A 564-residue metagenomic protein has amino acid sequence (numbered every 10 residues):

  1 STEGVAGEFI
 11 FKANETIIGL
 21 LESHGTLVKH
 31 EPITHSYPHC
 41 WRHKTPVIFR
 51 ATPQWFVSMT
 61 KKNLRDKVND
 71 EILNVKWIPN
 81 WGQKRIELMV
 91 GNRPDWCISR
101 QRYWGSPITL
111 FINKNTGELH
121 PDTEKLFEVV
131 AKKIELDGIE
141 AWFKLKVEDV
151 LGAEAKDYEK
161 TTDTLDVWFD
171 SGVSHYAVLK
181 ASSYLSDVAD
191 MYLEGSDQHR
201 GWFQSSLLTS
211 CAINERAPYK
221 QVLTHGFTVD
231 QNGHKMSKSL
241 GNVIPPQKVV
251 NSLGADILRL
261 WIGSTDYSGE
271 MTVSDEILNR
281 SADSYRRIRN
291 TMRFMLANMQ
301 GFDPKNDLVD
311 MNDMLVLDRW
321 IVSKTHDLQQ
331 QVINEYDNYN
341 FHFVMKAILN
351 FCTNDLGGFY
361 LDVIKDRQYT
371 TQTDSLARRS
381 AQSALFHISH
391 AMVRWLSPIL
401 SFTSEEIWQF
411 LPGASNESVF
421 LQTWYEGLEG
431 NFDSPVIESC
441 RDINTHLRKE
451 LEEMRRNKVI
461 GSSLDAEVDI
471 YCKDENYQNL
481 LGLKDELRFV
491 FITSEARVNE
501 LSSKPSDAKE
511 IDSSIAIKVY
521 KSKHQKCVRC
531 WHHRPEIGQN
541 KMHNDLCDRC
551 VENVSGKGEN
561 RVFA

Functional and structural regions predicted by a protein language model:
S1, K67-S99, Y103, F143 (+7 more regions): NTP-handling and nucleic-acid-processing catalytic cores
S1, R102-W104, P121-E270: Alpha-helical recognition segments enriched in aromatics with Gly/Pro capping that present substrate-recognition
S1-D122, H234, L240-S284, R289 (+6 more regions): Residue patterns forming the tRNA-binding/recognition surfaces of aminoacyl-tRNA synthetases and related DALR
S1-I78, N115, S183-Y184, I443-H446 (+1 more regions): NTP/phosphate- and nucleic-acid-binding module
G19-K29, Q101, A153-E159, L179-V188 (+11 more regions): Secondary-structure transition/capping motifs at alpha-helix termini and the adjoining loop/turn into the next element
R93, W168-G172, S206-L207, V222 (+6 more regions): Short alpha-helical scaffolding segments that buttress acidic/His motifs in well-ordered protein cores
I112, Y158, F302-Q330, L361-E450 (+6 more regions): Acidic, turn-prone loop/beta-hairpin segments
D122, K156-W168, Y184-G201, G241 (+11 more regions): Secondary-structure capping and boundary motifs in well-ordered enzyme cores
